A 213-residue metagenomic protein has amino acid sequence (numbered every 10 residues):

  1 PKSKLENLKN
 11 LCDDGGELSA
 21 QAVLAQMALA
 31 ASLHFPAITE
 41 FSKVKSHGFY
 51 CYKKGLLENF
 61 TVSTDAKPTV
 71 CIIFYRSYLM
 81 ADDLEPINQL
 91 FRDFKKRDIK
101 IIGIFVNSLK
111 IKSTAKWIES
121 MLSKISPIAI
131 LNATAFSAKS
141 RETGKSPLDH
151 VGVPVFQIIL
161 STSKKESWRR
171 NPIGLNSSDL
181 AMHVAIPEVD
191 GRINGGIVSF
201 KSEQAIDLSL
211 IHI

Functional and structural regions predicted by a protein language model:
P1-Q21, M121-S178: Hydrophobic or amphipathic alpha-helical targeting/insertion segments
K2-G55, N171-S209: Helix-enriched interaction subdomains in cytosolic or periplasmic regions, typified by TIR/SEFIR signaling/NADase cores
S63-V70: A short, charged/proline- and glycine-enriched loop that marks the coil->beta-strand transition at the N-terminal
I73-Y75: N-terminal signal-anchor module of multipass membrane proteins
S77-A81, S108-K110, A135-S140: Short acidic, S/G/P-rich loop/turn micro-motifs used as interaction or catalytic elements
L84-K95: Histidine-anchored nucleotide/phosphate-binding helix
K96, K100-L122: Metallocofactor- and cofactor-centric catalytic cores in central/energy metabolism, strongly enriched
I211-I213: Conserved small/polar residues in nucleotide/adenosyl-binding loops
